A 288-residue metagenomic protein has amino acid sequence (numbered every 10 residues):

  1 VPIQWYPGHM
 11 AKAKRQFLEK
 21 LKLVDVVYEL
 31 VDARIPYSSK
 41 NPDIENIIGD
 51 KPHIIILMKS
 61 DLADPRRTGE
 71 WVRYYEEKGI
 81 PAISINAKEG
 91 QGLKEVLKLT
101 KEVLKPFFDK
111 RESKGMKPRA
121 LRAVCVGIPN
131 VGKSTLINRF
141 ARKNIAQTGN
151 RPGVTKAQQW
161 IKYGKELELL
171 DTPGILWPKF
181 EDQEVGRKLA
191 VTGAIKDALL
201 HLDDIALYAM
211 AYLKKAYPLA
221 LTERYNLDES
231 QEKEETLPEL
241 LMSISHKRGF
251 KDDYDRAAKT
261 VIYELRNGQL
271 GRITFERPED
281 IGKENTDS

Functional and structural regions predicted by a protein language model:
V1-V26, R34-D43, I47-H53, S60 (+3 more regions): Helix-rich effector regions associated with P-loop NTPase G domains
E29, I55-L57, C125: Structural beta-sheet core signal
D61-V126: Canonical P-loop GTPase G-domain recognition
A87, I137, L167-L170: Conserved active-site beta-strand-loop modules that form the wall/rim of enzyme catalytic pockets and either contain
E95, L99, T135, Y208 (+1 more regions): Alpha-helical scaffold segments in soluble metabolic enzymes
F107-R111, N138, N144-N150, Y217-L221: Short, structured loop/turn "capping" segments at alpha-beta junctions
P118-A120, K143, Q158: Short coil/loop residues immediately preceding or within conserved phosphate-binding loops of NTP-utilizing enzyme
R122-R142, A146, T172: Glycine-rich phosphate-binding P-loop
